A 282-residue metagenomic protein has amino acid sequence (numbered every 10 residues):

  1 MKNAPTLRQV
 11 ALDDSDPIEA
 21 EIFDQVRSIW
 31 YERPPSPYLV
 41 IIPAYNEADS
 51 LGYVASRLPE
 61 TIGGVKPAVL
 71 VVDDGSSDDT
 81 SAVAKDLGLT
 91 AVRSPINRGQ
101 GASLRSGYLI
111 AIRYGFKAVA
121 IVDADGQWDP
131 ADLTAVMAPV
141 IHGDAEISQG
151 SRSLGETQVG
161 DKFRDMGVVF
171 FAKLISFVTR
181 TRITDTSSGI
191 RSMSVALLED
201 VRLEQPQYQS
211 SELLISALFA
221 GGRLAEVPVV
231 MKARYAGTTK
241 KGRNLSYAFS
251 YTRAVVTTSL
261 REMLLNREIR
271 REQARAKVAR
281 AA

Functional and structural regions predicted by a protein language model:
K2-V159, D165-V169, I190-Q207, E212-A220 (+4 more regions): Structured catalytic core of nucleotide-sugar glycosyltransferases
I62, V178-T179: A broad structural signal for alpha-helix termini and local helix breaks/kinks
V169-I175: Conserved Class I S-adenosyl-L-methionine
R180-T184: Conserved C-terminal "switch" segment of AAA+ ATPases
T186-S188: An anion-binding catalytic pocket shared by soluble metabolic enzymes
